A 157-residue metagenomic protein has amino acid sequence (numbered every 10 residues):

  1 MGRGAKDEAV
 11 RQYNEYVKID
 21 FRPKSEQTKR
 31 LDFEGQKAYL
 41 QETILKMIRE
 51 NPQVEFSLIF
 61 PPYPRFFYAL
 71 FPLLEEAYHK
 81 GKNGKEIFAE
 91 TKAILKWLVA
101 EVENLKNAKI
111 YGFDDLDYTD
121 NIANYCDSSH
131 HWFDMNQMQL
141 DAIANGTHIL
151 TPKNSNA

Functional and structural regions predicted by a protein language model:
M1-E50, H148, A157: Secreted/periplasmic serine-hydrolase-like ester/acetyl group-modifying domain
A9-Y13, V17, F67, F71 (+1 more regions): Generic structural signal of hydrophobic/aromatic residues within well-ordered alpha-helices of folded domains
V17-D20, K82, S129: Generic alpha-helical secondary structure signal
Q27-E34, I59, G84, C126: Second-shell loop/turn segments in exported
E34-I44, G81-A100: Well-ordered, non-membrane alpha-helical segments in soluble/globular domains
L40-I48, S57, S129-H131, M135-N136 (+1 more regions): Conserved catalytic-core segments centered on acid/base and nucleophilic motifs
I48-G84, G112: Active-site segments of SGNH/GDSL-like serine hydrolases that catalyze O-acetyl group transfer/hydrolysis on lipids
E86-A157: C-terminal regions of proteins
